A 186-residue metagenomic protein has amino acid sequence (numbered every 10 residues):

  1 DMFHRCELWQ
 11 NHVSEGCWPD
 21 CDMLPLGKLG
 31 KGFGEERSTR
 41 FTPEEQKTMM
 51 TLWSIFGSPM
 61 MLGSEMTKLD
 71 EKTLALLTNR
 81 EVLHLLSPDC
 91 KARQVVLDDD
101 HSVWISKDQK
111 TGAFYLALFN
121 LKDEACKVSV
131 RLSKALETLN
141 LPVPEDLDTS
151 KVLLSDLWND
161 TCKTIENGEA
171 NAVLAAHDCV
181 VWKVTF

Functional and structural regions predicted by a protein language model:
D1-E65: Glycan-recognition surfaces
T39-F41, H101-S106, E169-A170: Generic recognition of flexible, low-complexity loop/linker segments
T48-L97: Catalytic cores of secreted or luminal carbohydrate-active enzymes
W53-F56, M61-G63, L97-L141: Carbohydrate-binding surface patches
L116, L154, H177: Hydrophobic, well-ordered secondary-structure elements that form the walls of internal hydrophobic environments
E124-V128, T149, C162-K163: Short acidic/proline- and small/hydrophobic-mixed sequence motifs that coincide with surface turns and coil-to-beta
A135-N159: Solvent-exposed beta-hairpin/edge-strand motifs
I165-F186: C-terminal beta-strand-rich structural cap/linker in extracellular carbohydrate-active enzymes
